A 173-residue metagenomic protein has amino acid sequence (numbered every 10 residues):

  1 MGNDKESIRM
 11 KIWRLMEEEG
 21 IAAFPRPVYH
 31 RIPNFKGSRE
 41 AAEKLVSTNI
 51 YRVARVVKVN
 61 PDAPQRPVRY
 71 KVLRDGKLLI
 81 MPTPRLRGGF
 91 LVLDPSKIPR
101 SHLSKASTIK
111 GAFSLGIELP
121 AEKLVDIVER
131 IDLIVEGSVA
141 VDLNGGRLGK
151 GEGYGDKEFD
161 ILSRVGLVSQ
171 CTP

Functional and structural regions predicted by a protein language model:
M1, P67, I161-V165: Intrinsically disordered, low-complexity boundary segments flanking structured domains
G2-E118, V125-R130: N-terminal active-site beta-alpha-beta segment that forms phosphate/nucleotide-binding and substrate-recognition loops
D75-K77, G166-P173: A short helix->loop->beta-strand "cap" motif at the edges of active sites that frequently abuts
D126-Q170: Active-site beta-strand/loop microenvironment that shapes enzyme catalytic pockets
